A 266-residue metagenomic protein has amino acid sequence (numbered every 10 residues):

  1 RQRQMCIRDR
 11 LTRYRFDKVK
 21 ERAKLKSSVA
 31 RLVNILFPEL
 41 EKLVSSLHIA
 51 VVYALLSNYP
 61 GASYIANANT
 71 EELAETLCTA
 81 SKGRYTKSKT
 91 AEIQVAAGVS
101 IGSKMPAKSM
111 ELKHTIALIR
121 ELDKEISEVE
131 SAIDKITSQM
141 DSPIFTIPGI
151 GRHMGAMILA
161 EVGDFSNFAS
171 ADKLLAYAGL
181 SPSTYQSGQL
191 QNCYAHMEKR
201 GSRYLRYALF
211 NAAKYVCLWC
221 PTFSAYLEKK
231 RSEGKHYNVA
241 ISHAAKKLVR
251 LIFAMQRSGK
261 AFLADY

Functional and structural regions predicted by a protein language model:
R1-Q4, R8-Y266: A detector of single, family-specific signature residues that are central to catalytic or substrate-handling motifs
